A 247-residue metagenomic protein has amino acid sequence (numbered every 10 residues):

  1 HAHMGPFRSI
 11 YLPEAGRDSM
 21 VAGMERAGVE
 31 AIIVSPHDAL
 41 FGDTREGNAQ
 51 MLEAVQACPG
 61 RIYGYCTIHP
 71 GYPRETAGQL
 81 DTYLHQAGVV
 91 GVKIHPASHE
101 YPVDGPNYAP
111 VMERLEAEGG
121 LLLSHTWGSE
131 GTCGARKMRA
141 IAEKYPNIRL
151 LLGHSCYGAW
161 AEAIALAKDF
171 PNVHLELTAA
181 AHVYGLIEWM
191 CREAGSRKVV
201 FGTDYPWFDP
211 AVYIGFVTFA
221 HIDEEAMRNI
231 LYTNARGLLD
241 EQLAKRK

Functional and structural regions predicted by a protein language model:
H1-A49, K245-R246: An N-terminally biased module of ancient metal coordination in phosphate/nucleic-acid-related enzymes
H1-G5, H95, H125, H154: Histidine-centered divalent metal-coordination motifs
M4-R8, A39-D43, P70-R74, H99 (+4 more regions): Active-site environment of divalent metal-dependent phosphoester hydrolases
P13-A31, S196-K198, A211-K247: Mid-to-C-terminal alpha-helical segments outside catalytic/metal-binding sites
A15-V21, E46-E53, T76-G78, G134-M138 (+2 more regions): Alpha-helical scaffolding within the catalytic cores of extracellular/periplasmic polymer-degrading hydrolases
E30-A31, A39-L122, S129, D169 (+1 more regions): Active-site gating/metal-coordination segments in enzymes
A87-G91, Y101-V200: Catalytic pocket-lining loop regions of alpha/beta-barrel enzymes, especially the amidohydrolase/enolase/GH5 lineages
